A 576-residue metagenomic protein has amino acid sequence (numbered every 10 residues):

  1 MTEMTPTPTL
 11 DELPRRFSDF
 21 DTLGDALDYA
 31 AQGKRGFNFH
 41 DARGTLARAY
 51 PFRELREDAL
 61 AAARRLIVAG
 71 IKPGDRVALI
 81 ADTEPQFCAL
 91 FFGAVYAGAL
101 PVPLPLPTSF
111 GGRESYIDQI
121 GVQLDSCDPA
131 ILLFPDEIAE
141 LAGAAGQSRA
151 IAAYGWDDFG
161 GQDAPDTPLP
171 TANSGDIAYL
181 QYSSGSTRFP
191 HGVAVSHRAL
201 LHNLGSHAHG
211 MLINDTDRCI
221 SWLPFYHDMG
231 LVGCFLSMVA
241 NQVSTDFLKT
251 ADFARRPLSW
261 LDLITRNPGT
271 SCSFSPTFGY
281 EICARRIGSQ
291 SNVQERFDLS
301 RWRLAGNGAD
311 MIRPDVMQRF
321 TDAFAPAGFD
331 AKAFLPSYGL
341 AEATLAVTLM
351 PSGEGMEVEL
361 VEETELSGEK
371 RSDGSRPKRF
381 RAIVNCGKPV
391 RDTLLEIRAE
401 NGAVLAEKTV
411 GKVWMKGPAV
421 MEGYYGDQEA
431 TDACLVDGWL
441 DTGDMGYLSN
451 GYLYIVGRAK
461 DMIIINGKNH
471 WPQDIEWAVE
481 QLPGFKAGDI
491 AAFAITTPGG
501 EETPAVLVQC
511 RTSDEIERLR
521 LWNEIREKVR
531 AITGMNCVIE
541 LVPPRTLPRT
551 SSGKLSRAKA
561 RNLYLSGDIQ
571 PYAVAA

Functional and structural regions predicted by a protein language model:
M1-Y50, E54-A69, P73, A97 (+2 more regions): N-lobe entry segment of adenylate-forming
R35, A153, D163-Y182, R188-F189 (+2 more regions): Conserved pre-ATP/AMP-binding loop-to-beta segment of ANL
F37-A89, S109-Y116, T171, G192-L201: Conserved AMP-binding/adenylate-forming core of the ANL superfamily
Y96-D163, P170, P276-T277, I282 (+2 more regions): Structural core segment of the AMP-binding/adenylate-forming
L201-R218, D228-S271, R286-N292: Conserved AMP-binding/adenylation subdomain of ANL enzymes
T265, S273, A284, G417 (+3 more regions): AMP-binding/adenylate-forming catalytic core of the ANL superfamily
R303-A305, I312-Y452, K460-M462: Conserved AMP-binding/adenylate-forming
D489, F493-A494, A505-V506, R526-A576: Conserved C-terminal "lid"/linker of ANL adenylate-forming enzymes
